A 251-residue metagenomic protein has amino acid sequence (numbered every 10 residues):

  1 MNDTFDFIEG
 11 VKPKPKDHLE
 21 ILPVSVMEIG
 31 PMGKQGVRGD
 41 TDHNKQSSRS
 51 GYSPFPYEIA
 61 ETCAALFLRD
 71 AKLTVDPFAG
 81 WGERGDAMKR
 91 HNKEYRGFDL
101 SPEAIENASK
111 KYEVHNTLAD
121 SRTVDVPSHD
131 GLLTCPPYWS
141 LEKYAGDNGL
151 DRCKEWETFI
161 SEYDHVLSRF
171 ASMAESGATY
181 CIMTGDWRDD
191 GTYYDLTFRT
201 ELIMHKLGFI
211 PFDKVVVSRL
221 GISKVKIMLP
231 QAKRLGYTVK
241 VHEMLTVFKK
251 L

Functional and structural regions predicted by a protein language model:
M1-L251: Class I S-adenosyl-L-methionine-dependent methyltransferase catalytic core
